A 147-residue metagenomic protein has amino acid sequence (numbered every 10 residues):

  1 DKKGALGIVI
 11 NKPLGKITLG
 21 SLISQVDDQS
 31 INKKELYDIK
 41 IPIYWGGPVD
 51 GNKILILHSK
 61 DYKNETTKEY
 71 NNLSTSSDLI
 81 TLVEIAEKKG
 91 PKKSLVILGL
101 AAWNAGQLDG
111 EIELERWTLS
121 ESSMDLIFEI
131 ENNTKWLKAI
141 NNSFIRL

Functional and structural regions predicted by a protein language model:
D1-L147: A short aromatic-anchored loop/beta-hairpin motif
